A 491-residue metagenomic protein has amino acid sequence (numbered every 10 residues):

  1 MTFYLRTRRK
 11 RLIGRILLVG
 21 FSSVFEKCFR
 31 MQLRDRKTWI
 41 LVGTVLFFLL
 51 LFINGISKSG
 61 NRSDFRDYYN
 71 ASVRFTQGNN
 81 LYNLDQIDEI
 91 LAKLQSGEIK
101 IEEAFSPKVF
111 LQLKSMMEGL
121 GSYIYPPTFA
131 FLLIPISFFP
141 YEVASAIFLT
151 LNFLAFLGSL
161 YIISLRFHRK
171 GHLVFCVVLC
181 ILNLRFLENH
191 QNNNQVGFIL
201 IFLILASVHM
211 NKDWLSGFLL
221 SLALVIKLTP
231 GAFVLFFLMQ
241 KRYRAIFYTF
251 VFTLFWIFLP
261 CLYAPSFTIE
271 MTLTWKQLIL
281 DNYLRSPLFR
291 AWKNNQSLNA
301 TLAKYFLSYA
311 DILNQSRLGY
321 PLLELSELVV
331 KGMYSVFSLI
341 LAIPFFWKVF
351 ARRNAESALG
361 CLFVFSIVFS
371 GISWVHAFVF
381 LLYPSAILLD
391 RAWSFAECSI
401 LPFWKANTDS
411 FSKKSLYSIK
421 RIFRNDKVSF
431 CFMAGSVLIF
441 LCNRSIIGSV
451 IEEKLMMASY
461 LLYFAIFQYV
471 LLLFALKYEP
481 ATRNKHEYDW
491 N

Functional and structural regions predicted by a protein language model:
M1-T7, L12-G55, H168, V470-N491: Start-transfer (signal-anchor) and selected internal transmembrane alpha helices of multi-pass inner/ER membrane
F3-R8, G14, V19, S23 (+4 more regions): A cross-taxon signal for low-complexity, glycine/charged-rich
V24-S216, Y243-A358, L362-V375: Primarily membrane-embedded glycan-assembly and transfer machineries that use lipid-linked glycans
T150-A155, Q195-L203, A223-T229, F250 (+3 more regions): Membrane-embedded alpha-helical segments of multi-pass membrane proteins, especially the transmembrane helices
G158, I162, F202-D213, F236-K241 (+2 more regions): Transmembrane alpha-helices and membrane-interface helical segments of multi-pass integral membrane enzymes
N189, G197, F369-L381, F440-Y460: Membrane helix-loop boundary segments at the extracytoplasmic
L215-L238, C361-F369: Membrane-interface alpha helices of multi-pass inner-membrane proteins
I387-C398, N407-D409, K413, I419-N491: Aromatic-enriched
